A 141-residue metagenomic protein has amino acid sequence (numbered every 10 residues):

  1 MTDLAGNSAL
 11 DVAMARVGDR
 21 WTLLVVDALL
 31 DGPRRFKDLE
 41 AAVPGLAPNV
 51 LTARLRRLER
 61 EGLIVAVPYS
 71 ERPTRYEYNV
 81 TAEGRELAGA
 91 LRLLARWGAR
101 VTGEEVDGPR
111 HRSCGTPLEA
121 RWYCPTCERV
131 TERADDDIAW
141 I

Functional and structural regions predicted by a protein language model:
M1-A5: N-terminal intrinsically disordered/low-complexity leader segments
S8-L46: N-terminal helix-turn-helix DNA-binding core of bacterial DNA-binding proteins
G18, S70-L93: Basic, amphipathic "hinge/linker" alpha-helix immediately C-terminal to the N-terminal HTH DNA-binding motif
L23, E61, A90-T102: Alpha-helical linker/hinge and terminal dimerization helices associated with HTH transcriptional regulators
F36-Y69: Canonical helix-turn-helix DNA-binding module
Y69-S70, C114: Short polar/acidic secondary-structure junctions
R96-I141: C-terminal regulatory/oligomerization modules of transcriptional regulators
